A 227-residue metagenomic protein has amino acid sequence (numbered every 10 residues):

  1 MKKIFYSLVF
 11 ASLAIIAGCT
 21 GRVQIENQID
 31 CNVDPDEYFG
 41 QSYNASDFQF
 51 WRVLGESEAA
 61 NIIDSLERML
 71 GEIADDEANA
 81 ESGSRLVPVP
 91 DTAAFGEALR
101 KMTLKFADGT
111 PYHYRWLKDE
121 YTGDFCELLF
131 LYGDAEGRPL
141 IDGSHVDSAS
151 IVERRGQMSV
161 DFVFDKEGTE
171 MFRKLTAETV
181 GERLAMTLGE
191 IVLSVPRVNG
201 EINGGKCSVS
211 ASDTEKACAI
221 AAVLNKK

Functional and structural regions predicted by a protein language model:
M1-I25: Bacterial Sec-dependent N-terminal signal peptides
C19-K227: Structural signature of multi-pass, alpha-helical inner-membrane proteins
